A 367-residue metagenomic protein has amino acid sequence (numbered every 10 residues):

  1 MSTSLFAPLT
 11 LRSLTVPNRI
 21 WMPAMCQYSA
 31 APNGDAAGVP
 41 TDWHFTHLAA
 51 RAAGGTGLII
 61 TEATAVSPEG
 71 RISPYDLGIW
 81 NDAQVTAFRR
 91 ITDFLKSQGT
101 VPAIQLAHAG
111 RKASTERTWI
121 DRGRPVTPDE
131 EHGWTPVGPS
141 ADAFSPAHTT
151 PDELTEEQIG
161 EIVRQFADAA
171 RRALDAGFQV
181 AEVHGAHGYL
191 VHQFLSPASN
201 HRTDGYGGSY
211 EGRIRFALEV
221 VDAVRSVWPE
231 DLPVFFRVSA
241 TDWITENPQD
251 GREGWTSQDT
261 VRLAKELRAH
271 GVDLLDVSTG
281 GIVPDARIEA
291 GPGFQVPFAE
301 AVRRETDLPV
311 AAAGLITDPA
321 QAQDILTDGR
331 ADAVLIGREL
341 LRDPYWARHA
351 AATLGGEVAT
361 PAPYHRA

Functional and structural regions predicted by a protein language model:
M1-A367: Flavin-dependent oxidoreductase catalytic cores
